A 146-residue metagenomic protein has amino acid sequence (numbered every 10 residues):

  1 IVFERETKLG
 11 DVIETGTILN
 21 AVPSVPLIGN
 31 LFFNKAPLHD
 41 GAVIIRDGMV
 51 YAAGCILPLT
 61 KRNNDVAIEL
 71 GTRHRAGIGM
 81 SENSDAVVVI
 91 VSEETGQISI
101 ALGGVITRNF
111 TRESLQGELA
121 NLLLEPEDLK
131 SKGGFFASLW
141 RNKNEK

Functional and structural regions predicted by a protein language model:
V2-K146: Divalent-cation
